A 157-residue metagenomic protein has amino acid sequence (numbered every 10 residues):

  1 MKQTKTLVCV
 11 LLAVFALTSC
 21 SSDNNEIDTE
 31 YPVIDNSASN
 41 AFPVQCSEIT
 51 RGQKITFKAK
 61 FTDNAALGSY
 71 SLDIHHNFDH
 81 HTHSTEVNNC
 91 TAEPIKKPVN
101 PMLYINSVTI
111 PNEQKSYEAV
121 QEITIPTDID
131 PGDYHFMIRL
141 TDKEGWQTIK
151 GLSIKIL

Functional and structural regions predicted by a protein language model:
K2-K5, R139: Basic side chains
Q3-T4, V14-A41: Bacterial Sec-dependent N-terminal signal peptides
T29-L157: First exposed extracellular module after export/assembly in secreted or surface-exposed proteins
